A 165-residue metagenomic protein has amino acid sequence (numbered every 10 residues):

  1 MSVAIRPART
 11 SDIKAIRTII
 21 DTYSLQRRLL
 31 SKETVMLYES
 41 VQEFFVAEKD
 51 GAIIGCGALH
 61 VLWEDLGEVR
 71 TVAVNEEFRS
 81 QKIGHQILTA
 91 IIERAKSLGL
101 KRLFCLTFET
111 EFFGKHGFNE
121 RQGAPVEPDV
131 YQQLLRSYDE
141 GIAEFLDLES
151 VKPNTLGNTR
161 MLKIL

Functional and structural regions predicted by a protein language model:
M1-S31, E48, G157-L165: Short amphipathic alpha-helix that is part of the acyltransferase structural core
D12, D65, F108-E109: A generic "binding-loop/recognition-motif" signal
S31-F44, K49, G55-L66, R70-A73: A conserved beta-strand-loop-helix scaffold within acyl/acetyltransferase catalytic domains
V72-R79, F108: A short, internal acetyl-CoA/4′-phosphopantetheine-binding micro-motif in the GNAT/acyltransferase core
S80-E93, C105: Conserved acetyl-CoA-binding loop-helix of GNAT-fold acetyltransferases
S97, K101, T107-L134: Conserved active-site alpha-helix within GNAT-family acetyltransferase domains
V126-L165: C-terminal "cap" of GNAT-fold acetyltransferases
